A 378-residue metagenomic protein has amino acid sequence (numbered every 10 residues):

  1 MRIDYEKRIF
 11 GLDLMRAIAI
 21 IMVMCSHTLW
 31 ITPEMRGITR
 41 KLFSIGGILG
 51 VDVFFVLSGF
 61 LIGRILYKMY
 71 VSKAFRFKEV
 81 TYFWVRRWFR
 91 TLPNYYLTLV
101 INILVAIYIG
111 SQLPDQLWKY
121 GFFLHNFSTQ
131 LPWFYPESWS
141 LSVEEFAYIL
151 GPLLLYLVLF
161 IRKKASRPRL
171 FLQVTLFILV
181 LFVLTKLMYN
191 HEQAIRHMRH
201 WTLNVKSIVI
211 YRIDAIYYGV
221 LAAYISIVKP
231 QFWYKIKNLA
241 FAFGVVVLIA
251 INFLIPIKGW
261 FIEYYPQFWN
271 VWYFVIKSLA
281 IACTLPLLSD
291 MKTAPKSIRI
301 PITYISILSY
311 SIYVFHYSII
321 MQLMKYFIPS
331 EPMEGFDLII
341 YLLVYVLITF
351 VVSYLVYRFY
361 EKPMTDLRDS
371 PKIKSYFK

Functional and structural regions predicted by a protein language model:
M1-G11, I18-I21, C25-I48, I62-K78 (+6 more regions): Alpha-helical transmembrane segments in multi-pass integral membrane proteins
F10, D52, E79, F83 (+7 more regions): Amphipathic alpha-helical recognition patches that constitute DNA-binding helices
D13, M24, F83, S138-S142 (+2 more regions): Short alpha-helical catalytic segment bearing the HExxH-like zincin motif of zinc-dependent metalloproteases
M15, M22, V53-F55, Y96 (+4 more regions): Hydrophobic residues within membrane-embedded alpha-helical segments of Major Facilitator Superfamily
M15-M24, N94-T98, Q173-L181, G244-L248: Alpha-helical transmembrane segments
I48, R90-L104, T175-V180, S309-Y313: Hydrophobic alpha-helical membrane-insertion segments
T81-R87, T91-V143, V183-S207, K277-L285: Membrane-interface helix-loop-helix regions
